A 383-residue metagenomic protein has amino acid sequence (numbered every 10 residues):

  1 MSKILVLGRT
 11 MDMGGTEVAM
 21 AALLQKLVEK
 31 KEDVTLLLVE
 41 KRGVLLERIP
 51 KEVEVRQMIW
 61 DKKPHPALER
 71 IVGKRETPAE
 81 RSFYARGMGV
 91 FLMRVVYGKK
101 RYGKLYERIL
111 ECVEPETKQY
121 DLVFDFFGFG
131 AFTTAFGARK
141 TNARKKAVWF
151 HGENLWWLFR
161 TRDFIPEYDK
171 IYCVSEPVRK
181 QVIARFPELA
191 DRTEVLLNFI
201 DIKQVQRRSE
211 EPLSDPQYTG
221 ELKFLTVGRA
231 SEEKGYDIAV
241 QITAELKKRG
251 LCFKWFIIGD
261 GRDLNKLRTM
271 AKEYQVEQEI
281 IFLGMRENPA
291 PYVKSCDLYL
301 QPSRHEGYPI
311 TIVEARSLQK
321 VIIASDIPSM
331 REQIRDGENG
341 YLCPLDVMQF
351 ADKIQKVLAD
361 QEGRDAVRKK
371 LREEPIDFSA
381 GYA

Functional and structural regions predicted by a protein language model:
E17-A22, L222-E245, L251, R262-R268: A conserved mid-protein helix/loop that constitutes part of the nucleotide-sugar donor-binding site
P177, F199: Carbohydrate-associated surface elements
R268-G284: Nucleotide-activated donor-binding/catalytic signature segment of Leloir-type glycosyltransferases, i.e., the conserved
M285, R304: Aromatic "clamp/platform" in nucleotide-sugar-dependent glycosyltransferases that forms part of the donor/acceptor
E314, I327-G337, Y341-L342: Short acidic/histidine- and often glycine-rich active-site loop of Leloir-type glycosyltransferases that engages
V321-A324: Short hydrophobic beta-strand element within catalytic cores of glycosyltransferases and related nucleotide-activated
D336-G337, Y341-M348, K356-Q361: Conserved acidic donor-binding segment of nucleotide-sugar-dependent glycosyltransferases
Q349, K356, G363-D377: A short, well-ordered alpha-helix in the C-terminal region of glycosyltransferases
